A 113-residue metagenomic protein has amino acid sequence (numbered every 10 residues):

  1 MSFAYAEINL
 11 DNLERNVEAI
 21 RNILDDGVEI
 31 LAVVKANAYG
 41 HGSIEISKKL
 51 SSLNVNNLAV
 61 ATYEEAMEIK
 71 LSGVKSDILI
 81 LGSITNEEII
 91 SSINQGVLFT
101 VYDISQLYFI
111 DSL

Functional and structural regions predicted by a protein language model:
A4-I8, N12-R15, D26-L113: Active-site-proximal beta-alpha core segment in soluble small-molecule metabolic enzymes
I23: Conserved PLP-enzyme active-site core in the AAT-like
